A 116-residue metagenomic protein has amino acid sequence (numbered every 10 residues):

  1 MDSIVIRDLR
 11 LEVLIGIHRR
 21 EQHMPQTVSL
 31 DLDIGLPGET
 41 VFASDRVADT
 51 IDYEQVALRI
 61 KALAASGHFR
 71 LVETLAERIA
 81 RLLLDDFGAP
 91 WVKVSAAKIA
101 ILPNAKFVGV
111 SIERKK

Functional and structural regions predicted by a protein language model:
M1-K116: N-terminal, polar/charged subdomain of small-to-medium soluble alpha/beta proteins
